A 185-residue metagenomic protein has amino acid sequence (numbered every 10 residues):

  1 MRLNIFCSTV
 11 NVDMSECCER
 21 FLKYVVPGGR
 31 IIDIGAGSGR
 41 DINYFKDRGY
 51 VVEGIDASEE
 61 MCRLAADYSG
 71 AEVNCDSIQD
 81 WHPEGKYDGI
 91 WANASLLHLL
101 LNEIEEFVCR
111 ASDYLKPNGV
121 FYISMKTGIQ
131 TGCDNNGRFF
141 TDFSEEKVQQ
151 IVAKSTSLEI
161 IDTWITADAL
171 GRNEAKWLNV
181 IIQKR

Functional and structural regions predicted by a protein language model:
M1-V26: Conserved class I S-adenosyl-L-methionine
I32, S38-D80: Class I SAM-dependent methyltransferase SAM/SAH-binding core
Q79-I90: A short acidic, Gly/Pro-enriched loop at the edge of an enzyme's catalytic core that lines a small-molecule cofactor
G89-E103: A short SAM/SAH-binding and catalytic strip from SAM-dependent methyltransferases
E105-P117: A short glycine-rich, Lys/Arg-flanked "PGG" loop and its adjoining helix->strand segment in the class I
N118-M125: Conserved beta-strand signature within the Rossmann-like core of class I S-adenosyl-L-methionine
T131-K147, A169-N173: Acceptor-substrate binding/catalytic loop of class I
L158-D168: Conserved S-adenosyl-L-methionine
